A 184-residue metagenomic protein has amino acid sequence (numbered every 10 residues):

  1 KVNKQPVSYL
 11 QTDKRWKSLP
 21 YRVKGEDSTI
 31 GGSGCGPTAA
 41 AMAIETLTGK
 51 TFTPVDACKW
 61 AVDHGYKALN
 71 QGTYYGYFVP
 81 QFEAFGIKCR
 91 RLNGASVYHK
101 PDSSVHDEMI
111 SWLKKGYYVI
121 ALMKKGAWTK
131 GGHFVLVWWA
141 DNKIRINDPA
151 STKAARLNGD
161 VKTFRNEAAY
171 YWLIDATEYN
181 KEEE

Functional and structural regions predicted by a protein language model:
K1, E183-E184: N-terminal intrinsically disordered, low-complexity tails enriched in polar/charged
K1-Q71: Active-site-adjacent structural segments surrounding the nucleophilic cysteine of cysteine proteases and isopeptidases
E45-E183: Conserved active-site-adjacent core of cysteine acyl-enzyme catalytic domains
